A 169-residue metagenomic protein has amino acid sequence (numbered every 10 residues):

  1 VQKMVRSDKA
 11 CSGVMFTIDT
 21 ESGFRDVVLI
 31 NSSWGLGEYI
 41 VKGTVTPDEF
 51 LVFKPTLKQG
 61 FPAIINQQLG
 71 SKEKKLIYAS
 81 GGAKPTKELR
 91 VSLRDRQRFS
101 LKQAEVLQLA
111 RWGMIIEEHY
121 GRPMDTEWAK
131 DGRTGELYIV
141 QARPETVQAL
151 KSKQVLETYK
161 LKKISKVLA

Functional and structural regions predicted by a protein language model:
V1-A169: Conserved mixed alpha/beta core segments that line enzyme active sites in large multi-domain catalysts
